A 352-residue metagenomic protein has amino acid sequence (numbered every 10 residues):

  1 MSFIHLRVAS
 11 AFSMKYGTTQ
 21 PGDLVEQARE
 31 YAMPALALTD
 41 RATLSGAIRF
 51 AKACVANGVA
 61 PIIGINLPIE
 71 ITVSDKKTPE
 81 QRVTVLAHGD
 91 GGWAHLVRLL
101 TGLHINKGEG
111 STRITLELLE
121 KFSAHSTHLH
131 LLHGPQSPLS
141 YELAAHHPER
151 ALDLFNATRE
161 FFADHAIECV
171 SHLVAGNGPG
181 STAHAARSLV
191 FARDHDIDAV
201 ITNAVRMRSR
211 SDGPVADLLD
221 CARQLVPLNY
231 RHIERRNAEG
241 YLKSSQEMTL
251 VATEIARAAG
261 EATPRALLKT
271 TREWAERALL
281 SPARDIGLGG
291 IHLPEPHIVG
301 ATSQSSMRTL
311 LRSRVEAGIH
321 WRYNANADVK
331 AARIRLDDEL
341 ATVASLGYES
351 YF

Functional and structural regions predicted by a protein language model:
M1-A35, R41-D198, G213-R223, A266-K269 (+2 more regions): Extended substrate/RNA-proximal surfaces in nucleic-acid metabolism proteins
M1-L6, A192, R257-F352: Non-catalytic structural connector segments
H5-A11, A32-A37, Y141, A166-A175 (+3 more regions): Glycine- and acidic
F161, E247-T249: Eukaryotic intrinsically disordered, low-complexity regulatory linkers and tails enriched in Ser/Thr/Pro
I167, A199-I201, S281-I286: Acidic/polar loop patches that form or flank catalytic/metal-binding clefts of enzymes that bind anionic ligands
I197-R210: Short acidic/histidine-rich active-site segments
R208-S244: Flexible glycine/proline-rich, aromatic-decorated loop/lid segments
S244-Q246, T271: Mobile "lid/hinge" segments at catalytic clefts and subdomain interfaces of large enzymes
